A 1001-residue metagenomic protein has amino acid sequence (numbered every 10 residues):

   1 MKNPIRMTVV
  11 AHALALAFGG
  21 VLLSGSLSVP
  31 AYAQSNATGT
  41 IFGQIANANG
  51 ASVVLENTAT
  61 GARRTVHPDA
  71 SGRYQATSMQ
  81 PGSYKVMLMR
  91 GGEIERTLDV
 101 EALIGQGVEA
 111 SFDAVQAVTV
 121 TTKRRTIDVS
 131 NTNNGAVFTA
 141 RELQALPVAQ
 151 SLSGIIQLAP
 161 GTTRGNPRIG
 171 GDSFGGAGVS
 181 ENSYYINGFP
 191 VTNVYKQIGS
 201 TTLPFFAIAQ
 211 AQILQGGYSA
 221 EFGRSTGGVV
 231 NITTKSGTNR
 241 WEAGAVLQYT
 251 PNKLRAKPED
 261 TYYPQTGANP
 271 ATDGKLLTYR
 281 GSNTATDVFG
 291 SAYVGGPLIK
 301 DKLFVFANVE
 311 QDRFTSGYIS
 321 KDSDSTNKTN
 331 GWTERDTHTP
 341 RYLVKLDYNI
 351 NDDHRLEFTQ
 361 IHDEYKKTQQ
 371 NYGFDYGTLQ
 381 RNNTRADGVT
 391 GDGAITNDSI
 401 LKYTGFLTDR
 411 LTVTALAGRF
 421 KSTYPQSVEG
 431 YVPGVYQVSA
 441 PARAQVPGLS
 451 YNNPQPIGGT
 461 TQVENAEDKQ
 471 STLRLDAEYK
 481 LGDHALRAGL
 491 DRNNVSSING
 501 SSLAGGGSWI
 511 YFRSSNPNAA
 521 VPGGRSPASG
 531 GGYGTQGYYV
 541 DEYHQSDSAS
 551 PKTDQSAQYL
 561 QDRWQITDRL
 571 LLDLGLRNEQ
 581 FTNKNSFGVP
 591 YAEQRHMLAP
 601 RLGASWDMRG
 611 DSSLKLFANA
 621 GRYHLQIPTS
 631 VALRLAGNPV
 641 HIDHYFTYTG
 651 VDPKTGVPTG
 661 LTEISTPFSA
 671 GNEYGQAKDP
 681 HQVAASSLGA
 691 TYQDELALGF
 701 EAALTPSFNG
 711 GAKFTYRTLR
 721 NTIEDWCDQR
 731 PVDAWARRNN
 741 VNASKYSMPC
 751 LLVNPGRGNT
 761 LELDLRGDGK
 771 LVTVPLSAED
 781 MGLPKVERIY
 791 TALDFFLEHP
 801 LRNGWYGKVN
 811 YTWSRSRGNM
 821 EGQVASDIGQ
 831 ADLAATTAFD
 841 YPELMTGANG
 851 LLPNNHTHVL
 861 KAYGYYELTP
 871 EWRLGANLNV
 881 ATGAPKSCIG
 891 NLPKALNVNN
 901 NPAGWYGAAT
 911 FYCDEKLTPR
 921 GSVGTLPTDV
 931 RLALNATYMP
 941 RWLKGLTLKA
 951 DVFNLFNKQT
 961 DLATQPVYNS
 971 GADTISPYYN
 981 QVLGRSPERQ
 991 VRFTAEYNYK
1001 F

Functional and structural regions predicted by a protein language model:
A31-I127, N131, P204: Periplasm-facing N-terminal accessory domains of Gram-negative outer-membrane beta-barrel systems
D69, G92-E109, T119-S236, G274-T278 (+1 more regions): Periplasmic N-terminal accessory/gating domains of Gram-negative outer-membrane beta-barrel systems
E242, R280-Q369, G391-A417, P600: Transmembrane beta-barrel wall of Gram-negative outer-membrane proteins
K302-V305, D353-L356, R410-V413, D483-L486 (+6 more regions): Repeated loop/turn-to-beta-strand initiation elements of outer-membrane beta-barrel proteins
H338, R355-Y559, Q729, A734-R737 (+6 more regions): Replace "related TpsB outer-membrane translocases also match" with "some related outer-membrane beta-barrels such as
S450, S586, A592-A599, A604-M781 (+3 more regions): Solvent-exposed loop/turn elements at secondary-structure boundaries
T567, L571, S707, G711-C888 (+1 more regions): Gram-negative outer-membrane beta-barrel transporters
S707, N721, D725, R815-R817 (+3 more regions): C-terminal beta-signal and adjacent terminal beta-strands/loops of Gram-negative outer-membrane beta-barrel proteins
